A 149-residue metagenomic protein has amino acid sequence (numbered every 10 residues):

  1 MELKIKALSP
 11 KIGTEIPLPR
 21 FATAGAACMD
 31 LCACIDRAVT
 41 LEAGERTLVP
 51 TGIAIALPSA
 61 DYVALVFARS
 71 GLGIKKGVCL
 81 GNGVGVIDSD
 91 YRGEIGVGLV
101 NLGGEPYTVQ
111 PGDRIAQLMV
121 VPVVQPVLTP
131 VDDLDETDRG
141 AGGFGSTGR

Functional and structural regions predicted by a protein language model:
M1-R149: DUTPase catalytic domain/fold
